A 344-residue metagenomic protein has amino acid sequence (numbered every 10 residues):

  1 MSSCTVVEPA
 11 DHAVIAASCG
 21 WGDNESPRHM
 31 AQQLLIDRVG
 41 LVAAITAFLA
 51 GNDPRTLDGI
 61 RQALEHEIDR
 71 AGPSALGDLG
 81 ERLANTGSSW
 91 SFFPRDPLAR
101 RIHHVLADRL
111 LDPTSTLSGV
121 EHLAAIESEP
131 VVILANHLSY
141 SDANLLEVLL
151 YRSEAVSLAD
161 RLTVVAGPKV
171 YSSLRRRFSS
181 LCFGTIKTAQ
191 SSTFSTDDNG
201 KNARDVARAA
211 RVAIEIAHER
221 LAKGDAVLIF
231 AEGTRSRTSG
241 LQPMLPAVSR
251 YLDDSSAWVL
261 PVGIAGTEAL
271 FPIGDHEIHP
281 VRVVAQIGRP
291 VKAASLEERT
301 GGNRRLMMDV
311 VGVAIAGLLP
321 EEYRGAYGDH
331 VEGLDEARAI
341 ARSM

Functional and structural regions predicted by a protein language model:
S2-V132, H137-Y151, A159, V170 (+3 more regions): Membrane-anchoring hydrophobic helices of lipid-metabolizing enzymes
L98, D205-A213, N303, M307: Soluble or luminal CAZymes and related metallo-dependent hydrolases
P113-T116, V206-R211, L241: A conditional alpha-helix N-cap/helix-loop micro-motif detector
E129-A135, D225-A231, A257: Generic beta-sheet signal
T163-P168: Short internal beta-strands
V170, R177-L181, K223-A226, T234-G302 (+1 more regions): A cross-family acyltransferase "interaction/gating" segment
S172-R175, D205-E219: A contiguous catalytic/ligand-binding core that recognizes phosphate-bearing ligands
S195-A209, R237-T238: Surface-exposed cleft-lining segments at the edges of enzyme active sites
